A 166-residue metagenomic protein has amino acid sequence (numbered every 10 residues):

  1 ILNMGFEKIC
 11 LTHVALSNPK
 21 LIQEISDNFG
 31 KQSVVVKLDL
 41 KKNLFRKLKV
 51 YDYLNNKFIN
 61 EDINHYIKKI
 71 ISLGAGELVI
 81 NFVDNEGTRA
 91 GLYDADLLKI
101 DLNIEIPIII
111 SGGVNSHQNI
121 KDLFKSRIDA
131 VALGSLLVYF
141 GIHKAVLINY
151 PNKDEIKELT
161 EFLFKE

Functional and structural regions predicted by a protein language model:
I1-E7, K20, A95-L133: Catalytic cores of alpha/beta
L2-I80, D84-N85: Conserved anion-binding
T12, K37, S111, L133-G134: Generic beta-sheet signal
L21-I22, R46-V50, R89-L92, I120-D122 (+1 more regions): Short, well-ordered secondary-structure micro-motifs
I22-F29, D101, K121-E166: C-terminal helical cap(s) of enzyme catalytic domains, especially alpha/beta-barrels
I59-N64, A90-K99, L147: Charged helix-capping and loop-helix junction motifs
I70-E77, N103-I106, E166: A structural motif corresponding to the C-terminal end of an alpha-helix and its immediate exit/capping segment
D84-E86, V114-H117, L137-V138: Short Gly/Pro-enriched loop/turn and capping motifs at secondary-structure junctions
